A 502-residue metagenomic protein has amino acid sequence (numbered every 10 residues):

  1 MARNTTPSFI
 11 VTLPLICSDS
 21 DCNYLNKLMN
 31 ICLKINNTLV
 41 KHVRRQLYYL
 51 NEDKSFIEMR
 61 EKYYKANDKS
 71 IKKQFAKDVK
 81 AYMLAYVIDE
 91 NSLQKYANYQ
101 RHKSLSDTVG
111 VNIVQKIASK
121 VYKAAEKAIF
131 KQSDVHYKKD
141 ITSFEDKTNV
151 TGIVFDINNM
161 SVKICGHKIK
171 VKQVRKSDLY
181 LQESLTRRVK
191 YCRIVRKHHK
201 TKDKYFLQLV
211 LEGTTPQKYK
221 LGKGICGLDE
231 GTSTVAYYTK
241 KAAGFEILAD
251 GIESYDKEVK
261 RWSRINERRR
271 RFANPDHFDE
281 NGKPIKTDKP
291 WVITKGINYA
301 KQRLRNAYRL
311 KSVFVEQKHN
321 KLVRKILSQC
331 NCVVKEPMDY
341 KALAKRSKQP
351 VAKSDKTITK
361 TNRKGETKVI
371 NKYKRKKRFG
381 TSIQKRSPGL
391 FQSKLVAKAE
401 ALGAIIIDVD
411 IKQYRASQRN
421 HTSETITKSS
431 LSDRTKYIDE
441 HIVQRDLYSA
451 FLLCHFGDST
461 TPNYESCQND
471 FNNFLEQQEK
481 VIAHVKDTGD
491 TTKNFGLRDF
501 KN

Functional and structural regions predicted by a protein language model:
M1-V114: Gly/serine-rich nucleotide phosphate-binding loop at the start of the catalytic core of nucleotide/ADP-ribose-handling
N4, Y205-N502: Positively charged, helix-rich recognition surfaces that bind polyanionic ligands
F9-L15, I169-S177, E246-L248, E253: Generic detection of short hydrophobic beta-strand segments and adjacent strand-loop junctions
C22-M29, D107-Y122, I252, S312 (+3 more regions): Generic detection of long, well-ordered alpha-helical segments
N36-V43, L47, A125, I129-Q132 (+3 more regions): A generic secondary-structure signal for well-formed alpha-helical elements
L39, K116-I129, L447-G457: Stable alpha-helical structural segments in soluble proteins, enriched in small hydrophobic residues
A66-K200, R375, G380-T381, K385 (+1 more regions): Acidic carboxylate diad motif detector
